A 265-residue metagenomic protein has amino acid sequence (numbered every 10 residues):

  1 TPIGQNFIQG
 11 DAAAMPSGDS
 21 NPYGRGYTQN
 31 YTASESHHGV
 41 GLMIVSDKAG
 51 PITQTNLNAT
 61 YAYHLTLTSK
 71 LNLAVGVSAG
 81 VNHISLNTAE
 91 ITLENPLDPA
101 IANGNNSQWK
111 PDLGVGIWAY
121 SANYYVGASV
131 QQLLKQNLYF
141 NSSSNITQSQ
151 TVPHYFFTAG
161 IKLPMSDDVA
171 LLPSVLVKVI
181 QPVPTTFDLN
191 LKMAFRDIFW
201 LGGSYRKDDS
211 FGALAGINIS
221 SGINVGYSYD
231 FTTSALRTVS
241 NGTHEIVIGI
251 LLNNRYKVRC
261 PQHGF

Functional and structural regions predicted by a protein language model:
T1-F265: Subset of outer-membrane beta-barrel
